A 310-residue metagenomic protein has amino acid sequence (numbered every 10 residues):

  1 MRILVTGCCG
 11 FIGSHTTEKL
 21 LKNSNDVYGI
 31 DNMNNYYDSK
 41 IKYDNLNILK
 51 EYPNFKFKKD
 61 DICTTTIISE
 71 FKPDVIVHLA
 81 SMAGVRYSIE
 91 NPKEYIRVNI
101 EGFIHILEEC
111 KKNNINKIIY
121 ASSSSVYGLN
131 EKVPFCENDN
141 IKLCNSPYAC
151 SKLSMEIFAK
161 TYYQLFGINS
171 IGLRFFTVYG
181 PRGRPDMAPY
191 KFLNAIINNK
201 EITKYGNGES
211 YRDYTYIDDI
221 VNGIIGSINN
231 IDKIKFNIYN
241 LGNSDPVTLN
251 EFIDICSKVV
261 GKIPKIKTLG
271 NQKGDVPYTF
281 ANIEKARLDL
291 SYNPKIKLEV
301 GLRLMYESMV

Functional and structural regions predicted by a protein language model:
M1-V178, S308: N-terminal Rossmann-like NAD(P)+-binding domain of SDR-like oxidoreductases, especially those catalyzing
K19, N194-V310: C-terminal substrate-binding subdomain of Rossmann-fold SDR/epimerase-dehydratase oxidoreductases
N47, I68-S69, L107, K160 (+4 more regions): Solvent-exposed, non-membrane alpha-helical residues enriched in polar/charged side chains
E51, D60, L143, P181 (+3 more regions): Residue-level signature of the cytosolic catalytic core of signaling kinases
I100-E108, D186, D218-V221, I225: Conserved active-site region of classical short-chain dehydrogenase/reductase
V133-P134, P185-L193: A glycine/serine/threonine-rich, flexible loop-to-helix segment that serves as the NAD(P) cofactor-binding "lid"
S154, F158-Y162, F192, F252 (+1 more regions): Hydrophobic alpha-helix immediately C-terminal to the catalytic Tyr-X-X-X-Lys motif of short-chain
